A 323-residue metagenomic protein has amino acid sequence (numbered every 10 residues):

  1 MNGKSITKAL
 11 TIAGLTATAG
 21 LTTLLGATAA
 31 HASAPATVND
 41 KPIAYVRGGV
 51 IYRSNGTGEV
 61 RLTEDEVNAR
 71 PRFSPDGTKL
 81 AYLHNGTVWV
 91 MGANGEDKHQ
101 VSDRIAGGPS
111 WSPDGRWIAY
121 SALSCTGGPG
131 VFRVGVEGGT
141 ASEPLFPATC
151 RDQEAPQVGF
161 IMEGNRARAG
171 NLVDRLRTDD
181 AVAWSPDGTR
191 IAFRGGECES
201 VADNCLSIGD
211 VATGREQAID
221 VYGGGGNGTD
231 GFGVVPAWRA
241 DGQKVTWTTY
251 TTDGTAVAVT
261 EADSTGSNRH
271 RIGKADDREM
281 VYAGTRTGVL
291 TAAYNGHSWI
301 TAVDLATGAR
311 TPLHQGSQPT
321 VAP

Functional and structural regions predicted by a protein language model:
M1-A32: Secretory targeting and sorting signals
N2-S5, A29-P323: Sequence signature of WD/YWTD-type beta-propeller architectures
